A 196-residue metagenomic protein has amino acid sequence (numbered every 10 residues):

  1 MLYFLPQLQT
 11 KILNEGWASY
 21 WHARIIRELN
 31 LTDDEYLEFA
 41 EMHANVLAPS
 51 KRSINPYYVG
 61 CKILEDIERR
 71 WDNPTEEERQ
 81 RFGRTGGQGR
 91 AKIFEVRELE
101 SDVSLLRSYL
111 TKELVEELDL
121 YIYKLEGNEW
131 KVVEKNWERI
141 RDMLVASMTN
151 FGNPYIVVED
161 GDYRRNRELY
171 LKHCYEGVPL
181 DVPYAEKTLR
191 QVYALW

Functional and structural regions predicted by a protein language model:
M1: Active-site-adjacent "gating/activation" loops or surface patches in catalytic cores
F4-L5: N-terminal, charged low-complexity regulatory/assembly segments
L13-I26: An active-site-proximal "capping" alpha-helix that borders the catalytic cofactor pocket
L29-E35: Active-site-proximal binding-pocket segments
E35-W196: Non-catalytic terminal regions of proteins
